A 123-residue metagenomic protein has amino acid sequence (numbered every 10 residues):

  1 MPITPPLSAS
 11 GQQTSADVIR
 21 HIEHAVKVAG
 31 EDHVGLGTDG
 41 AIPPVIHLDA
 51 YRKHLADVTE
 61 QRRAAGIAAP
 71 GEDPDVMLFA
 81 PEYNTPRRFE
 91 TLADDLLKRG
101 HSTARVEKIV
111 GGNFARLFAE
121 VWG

Functional and structural regions predicted by a protein language model:
M1, A69-D73, F89: Short acidic (Asp/Glu) and glycine-rich catalytic loops that position anionic groups and cofactors
M1-V28, D32-G35: Catalytic pocket-lining loop regions of alpha/beta-barrel enzymes, especially the amidohydrolase/enolase/GH5 lineages
I3, I19-I22, I42, I46 (+2 more regions): Weak global preference for isoleucine
P5-L7, G40-P43, N113-F114: Solvent-exposed loop/turn segments at secondary-structure junctions within structured extracellular/periplasmic domains
G11-Q13, H47, R116-A119: Short secondary-structure transition/capping segments
T14-K27, Y51-R62, A93: Short, electropositive alpha-helical surface patch
A29-H54, V58-I67, G71-E82: Short acidic/histidine-rich active-site segments
P74-G123: Mid-to-C-terminal alpha-helical segments outside catalytic/metal-binding sites
